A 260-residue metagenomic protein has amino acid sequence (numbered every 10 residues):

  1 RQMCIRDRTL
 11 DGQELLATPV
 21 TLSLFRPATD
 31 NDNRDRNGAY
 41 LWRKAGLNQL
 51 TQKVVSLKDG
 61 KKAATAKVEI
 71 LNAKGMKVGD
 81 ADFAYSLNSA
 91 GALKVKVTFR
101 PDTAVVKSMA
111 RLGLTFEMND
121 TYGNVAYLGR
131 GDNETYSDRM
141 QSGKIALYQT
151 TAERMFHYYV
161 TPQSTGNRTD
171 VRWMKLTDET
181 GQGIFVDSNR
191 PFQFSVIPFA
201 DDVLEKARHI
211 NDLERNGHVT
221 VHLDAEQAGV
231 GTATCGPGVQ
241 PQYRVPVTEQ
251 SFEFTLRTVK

Functional and structural regions predicted by a protein language model:
R1-K260: Beta-strand/loop-rich accessory regions of lumenal/periplasmic or secreted enzymes, predominantly carbohydrate-active
